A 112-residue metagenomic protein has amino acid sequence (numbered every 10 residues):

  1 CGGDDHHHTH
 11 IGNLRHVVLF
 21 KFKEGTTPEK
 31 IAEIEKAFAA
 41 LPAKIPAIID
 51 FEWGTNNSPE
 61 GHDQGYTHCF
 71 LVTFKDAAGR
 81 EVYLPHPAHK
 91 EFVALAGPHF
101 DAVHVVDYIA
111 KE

Functional and structural regions predicted by a protein language model:
C1-T67, K75-V82, Y108-E112: Short S/T/G/P-rich N-terminal loop/turn motif that feeds into the first structured element of a domain
H62-Q64, G97-D101: A general structural signal for short secondary-structure boundary/capping elements
R80-G97: C-terminal structural segments of small proteins and small subunits
P85-P87, V103-D107: Short, intrinsically disordered/low-complexity patches at protein termini and at juxtamembrane boundaries
H99-V105, E112: C-terminal partner/receptor-binding element of secreted or periplasmic proteins
